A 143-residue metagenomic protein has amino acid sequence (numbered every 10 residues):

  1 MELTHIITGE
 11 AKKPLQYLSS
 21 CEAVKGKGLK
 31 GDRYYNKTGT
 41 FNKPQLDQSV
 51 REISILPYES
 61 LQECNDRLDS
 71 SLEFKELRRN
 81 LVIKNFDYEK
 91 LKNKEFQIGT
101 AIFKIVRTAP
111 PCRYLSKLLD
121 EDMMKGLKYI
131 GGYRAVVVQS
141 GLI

Functional and structural regions predicted by a protein language model:
M1-Q97, R107, L142: Electropositive, beta-rich accessory/interaction domains or terminal extensions that provide binding surfaces
I83-Q139: Glycine-rich active-site loops that engage anionic ligands at enzyme catalytic sites
